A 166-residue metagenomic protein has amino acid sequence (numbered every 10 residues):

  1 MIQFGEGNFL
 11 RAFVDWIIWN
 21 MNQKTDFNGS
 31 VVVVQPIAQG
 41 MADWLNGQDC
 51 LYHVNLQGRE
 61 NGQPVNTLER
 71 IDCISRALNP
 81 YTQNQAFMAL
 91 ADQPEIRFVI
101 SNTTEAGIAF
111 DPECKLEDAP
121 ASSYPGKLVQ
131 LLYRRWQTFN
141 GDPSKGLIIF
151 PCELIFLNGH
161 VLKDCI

Functional and structural regions predicted by a protein language model:
M1-I166: Non-transmembrane, aqueous-exposed alpha-helical and coiled segments at domain scale
